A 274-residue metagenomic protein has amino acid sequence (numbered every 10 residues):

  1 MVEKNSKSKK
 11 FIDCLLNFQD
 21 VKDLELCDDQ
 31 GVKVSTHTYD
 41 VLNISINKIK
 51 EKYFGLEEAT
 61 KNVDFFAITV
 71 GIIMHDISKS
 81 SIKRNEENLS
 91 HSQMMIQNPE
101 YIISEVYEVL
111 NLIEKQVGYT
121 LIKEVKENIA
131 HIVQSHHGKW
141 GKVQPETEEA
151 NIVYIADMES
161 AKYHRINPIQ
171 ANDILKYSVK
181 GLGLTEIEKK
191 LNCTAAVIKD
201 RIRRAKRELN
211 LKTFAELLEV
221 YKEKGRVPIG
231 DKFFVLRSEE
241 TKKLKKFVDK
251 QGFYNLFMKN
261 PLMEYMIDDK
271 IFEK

Functional and structural regions predicted by a protein language model:
I12-D40, E87-S90: Active-site flanking loop/helix segments enriched in acidic
C27-Q30, Y53-I166: Divalent metal-dependent catalytic cores for phosphoryl transfer on phosphate-bearing substrates
H131, K176, D200, R204-R207 (+1 more regions): DNA-binding alpha-helical recognition surfaces that contact promoter or target DNA
Q170-I174: Short alpha-helical "packing" element that flanks the helix-turn-helix/winged-helix DNA-binding module
L175-L182, Y221: Short helix-to-turn junction characteristic of helix-turn-helix DNA-binding domains, especially the helix
G183-T213: Recognition helix of helix-turn-helix DNA-binding domains
K206-K242: Basic, Lys/Arg-enriched C-terminal extension of HTH/homeodomain DNA-binding domains
V235-K274: Helix-turn-helix/homeodomain-like alpha-helical modules used for DNA recognition and transcription-factor dimerization
